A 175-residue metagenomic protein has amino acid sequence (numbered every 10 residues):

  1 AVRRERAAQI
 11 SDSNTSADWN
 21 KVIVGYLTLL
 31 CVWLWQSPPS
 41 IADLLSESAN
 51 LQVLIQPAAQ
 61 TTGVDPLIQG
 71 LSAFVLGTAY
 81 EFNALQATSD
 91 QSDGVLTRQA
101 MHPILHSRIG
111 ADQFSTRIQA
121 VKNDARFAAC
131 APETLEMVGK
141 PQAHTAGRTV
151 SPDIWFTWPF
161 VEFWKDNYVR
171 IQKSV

Functional and structural regions predicted by a protein language model:
A1-V175: Alpha-solenoid helical-repeat scaffold
